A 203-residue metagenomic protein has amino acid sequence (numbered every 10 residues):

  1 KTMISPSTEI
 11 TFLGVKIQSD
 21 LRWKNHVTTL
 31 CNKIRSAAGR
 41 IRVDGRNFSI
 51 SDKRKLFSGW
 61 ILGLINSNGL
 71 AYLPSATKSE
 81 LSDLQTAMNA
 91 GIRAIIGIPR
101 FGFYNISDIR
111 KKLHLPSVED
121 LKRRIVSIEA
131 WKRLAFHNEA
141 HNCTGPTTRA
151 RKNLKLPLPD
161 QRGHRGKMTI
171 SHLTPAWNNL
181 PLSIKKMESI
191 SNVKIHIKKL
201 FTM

Functional and structural regions predicted by a protein language model:
K1, S19-D20, I106-S107, K111 (+1 more regions): Short, conserved non-catalytic motifs in the polymerase core
T2-Y72: Basic, alpha-helical interaction scaffolds
M3, L21-T29, G45-K55, P74-L84 (+3 more regions): Conserved, non-catalytic sequence blocks in retroelement Pol enzymes and Pol-derived host proteins
I10, C31, R54, S58 (+6 more regions): Generic preference for well-ordered alpha-helical elements
I10-D20, I34, I61, I65-L73 (+4 more regions): Short, conserved catalytic/metal-binding micro-motifs enriched in Asp/Glu and His
A38, R42-G45, G69, I92-I95 (+4 more regions): Eukaryotic basic, amphipathic alpha-helical target segments in cytosolic regions
K78-T144: Short, charged alpha-helical motifs in flexible N/C-terminal segments and linkers
K132-L173: Amphipathic alpha-helical
